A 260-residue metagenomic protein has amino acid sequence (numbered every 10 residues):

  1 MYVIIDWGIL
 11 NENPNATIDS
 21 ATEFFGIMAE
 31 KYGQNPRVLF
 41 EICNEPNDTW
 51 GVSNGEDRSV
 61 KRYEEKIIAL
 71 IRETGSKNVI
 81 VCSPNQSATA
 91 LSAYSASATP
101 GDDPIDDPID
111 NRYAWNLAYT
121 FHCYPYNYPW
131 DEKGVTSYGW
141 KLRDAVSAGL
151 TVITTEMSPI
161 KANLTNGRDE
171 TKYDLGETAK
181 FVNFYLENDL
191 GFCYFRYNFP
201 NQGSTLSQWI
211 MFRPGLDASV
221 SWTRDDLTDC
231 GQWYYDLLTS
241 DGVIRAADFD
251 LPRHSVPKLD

Functional and structural regions predicted by a protein language model:
M1-S20: Aromatic-lined carbohydrate-binding surfaces of glycoside hydrolases
T22-L39, C43-G191, F195-F199, S204-S240: Extracellular glycoside hydrolase catalytic/binding regions
C230-Q232, D236-D260: Non-catalytic accessory regions flanking glycosidase/transglycosidase catalytic cores in CAZymes
